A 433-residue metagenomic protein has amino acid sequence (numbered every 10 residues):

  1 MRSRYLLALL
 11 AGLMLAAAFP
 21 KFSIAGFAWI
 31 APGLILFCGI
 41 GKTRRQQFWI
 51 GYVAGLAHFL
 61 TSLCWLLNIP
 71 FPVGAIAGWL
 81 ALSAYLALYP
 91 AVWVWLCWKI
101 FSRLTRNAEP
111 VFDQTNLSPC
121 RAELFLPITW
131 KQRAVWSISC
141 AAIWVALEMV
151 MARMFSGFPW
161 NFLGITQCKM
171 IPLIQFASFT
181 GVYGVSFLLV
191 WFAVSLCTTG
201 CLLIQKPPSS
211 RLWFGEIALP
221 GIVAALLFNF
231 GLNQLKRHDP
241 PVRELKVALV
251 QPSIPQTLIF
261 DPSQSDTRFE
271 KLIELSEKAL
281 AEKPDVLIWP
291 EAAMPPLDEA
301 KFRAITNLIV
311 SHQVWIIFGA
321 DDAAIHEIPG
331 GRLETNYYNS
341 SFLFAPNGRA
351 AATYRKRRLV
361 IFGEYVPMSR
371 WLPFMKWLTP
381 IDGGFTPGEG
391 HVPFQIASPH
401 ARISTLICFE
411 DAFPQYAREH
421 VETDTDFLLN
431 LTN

Functional and structural regions predicted by a protein language model:
M1-K236: Membrane-embedded alpha-helical bundles of multi-pass enzymes that act on lipidic or dolichyl-linked glycan substrates
Q234-N433: Soluble catalytic domains of enzymes that build or remodel membrane lipids, polysaccharides, and related
